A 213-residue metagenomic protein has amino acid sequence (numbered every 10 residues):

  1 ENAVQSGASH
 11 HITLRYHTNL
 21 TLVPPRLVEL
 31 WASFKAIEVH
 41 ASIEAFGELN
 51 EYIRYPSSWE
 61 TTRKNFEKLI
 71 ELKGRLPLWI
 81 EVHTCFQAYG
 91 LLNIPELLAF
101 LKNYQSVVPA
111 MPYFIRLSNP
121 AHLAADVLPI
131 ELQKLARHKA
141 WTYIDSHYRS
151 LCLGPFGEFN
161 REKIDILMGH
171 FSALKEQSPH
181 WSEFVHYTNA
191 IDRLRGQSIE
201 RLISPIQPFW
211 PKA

Functional and structural regions predicted by a protein language model:
E1, L27, S58-L69, E96-L101: A general structural detector for well-ordered alpha-helical segments in enzyme core domains, enriched
A3-P25, A32-K64, W79-A88, V108-A124: Core AdoMet radical
S6-G7, F34, N65-I80, Y104 (+2 more regions): A structural motif corresponding to the C-terminal end of an alpha-helix and its immediate exit/capping segment
F86-L92, V108-H138, Y148-E162: Flexible glycine/acidic-rich beta-alpha junction loops that bind and position SAM and/or redox cofactors in anaerobic
A88-Y104: Catalytic cores of alpha/beta
W141-A213: Radical SAM enzyme core and accessory elements
